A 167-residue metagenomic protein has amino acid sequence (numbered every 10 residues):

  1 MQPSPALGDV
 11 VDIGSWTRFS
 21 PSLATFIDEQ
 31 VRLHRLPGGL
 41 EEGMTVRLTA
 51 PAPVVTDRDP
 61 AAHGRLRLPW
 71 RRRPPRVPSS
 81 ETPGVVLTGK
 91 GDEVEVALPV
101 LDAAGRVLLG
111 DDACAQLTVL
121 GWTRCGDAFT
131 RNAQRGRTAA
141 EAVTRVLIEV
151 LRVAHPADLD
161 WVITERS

Functional and structural regions predicted by a protein language model:
M1-S167: Structured alpha/beta or helical-core interaction and ligand-binding surfaces enriched in interleaved
